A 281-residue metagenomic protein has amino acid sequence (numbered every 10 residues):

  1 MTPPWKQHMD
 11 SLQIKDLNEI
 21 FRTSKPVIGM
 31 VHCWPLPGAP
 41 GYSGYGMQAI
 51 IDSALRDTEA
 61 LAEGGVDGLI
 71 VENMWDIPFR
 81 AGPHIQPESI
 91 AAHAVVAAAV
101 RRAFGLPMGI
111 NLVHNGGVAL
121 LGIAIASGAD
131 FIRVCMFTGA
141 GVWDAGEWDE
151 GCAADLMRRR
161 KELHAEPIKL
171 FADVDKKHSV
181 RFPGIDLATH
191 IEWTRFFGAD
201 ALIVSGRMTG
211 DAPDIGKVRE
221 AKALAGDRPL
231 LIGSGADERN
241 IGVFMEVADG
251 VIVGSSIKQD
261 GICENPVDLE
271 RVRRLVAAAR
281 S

Functional and structural regions predicted by a protein language model:
W5-V95, A99-A103, F182-F197, V272-R280: Conserved N-terminal beta1-alpha1 strand-loop-helix module at the mouth
V27-V31, L69-V71, M108-L112, I132-V134 (+4 more regions): Hydrophobic faces of well-ordered beta-strands that scaffold small-molecule active sites in alpha/beta enzyme cores
G29, R80-I110, E150-A172, P213-D237 (+1 more regions): Alpha-helix-loop-beta-strand connector modules within alpha/beta enzyme cores
L36, V118, G122-D200: Conserved anion-binding
G65-A92, G139-G146, L202-P213, D260-I262: Glycine-rich, proline-tolerant flexible connector loops at the mouths of alpha/beta enzymes
H93-A126, C135, G141: Glycine/small-residue-rich loop that forms an oxyanion/phosphate-binding "nest" at active or ligand-binding sites
I110, N115-G128, T189-H190, L224-G226 (+1 more regions): Catalytic cores of alpha/beta
S127-A145, F197-T209, S234-D237, V247-R271: Glycine-rich phosphate-binding active-site loops on the catalytic face of alpha/beta enzymes
